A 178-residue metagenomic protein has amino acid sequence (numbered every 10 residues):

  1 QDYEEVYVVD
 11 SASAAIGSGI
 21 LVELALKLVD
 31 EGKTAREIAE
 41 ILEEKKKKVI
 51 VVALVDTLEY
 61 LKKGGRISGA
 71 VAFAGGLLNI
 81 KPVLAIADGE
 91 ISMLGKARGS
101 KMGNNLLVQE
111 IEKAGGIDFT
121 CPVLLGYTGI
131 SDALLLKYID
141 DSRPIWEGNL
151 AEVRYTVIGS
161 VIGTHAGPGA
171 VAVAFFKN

Functional and structural regions predicted by a protein language model:
Q1-Y7, S13-N178: Mixed-charge interfacial surface used for oligomerization/domain docking and macromolecular partner engagement
